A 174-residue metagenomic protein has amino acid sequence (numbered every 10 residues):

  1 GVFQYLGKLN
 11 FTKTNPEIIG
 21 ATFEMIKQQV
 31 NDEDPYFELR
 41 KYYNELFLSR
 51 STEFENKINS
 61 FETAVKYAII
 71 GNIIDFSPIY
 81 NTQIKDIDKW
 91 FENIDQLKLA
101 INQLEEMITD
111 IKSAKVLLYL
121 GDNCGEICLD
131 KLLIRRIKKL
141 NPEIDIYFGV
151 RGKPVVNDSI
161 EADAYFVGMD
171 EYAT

Functional and structural regions predicted by a protein language model:
G1-V116: Electropositive, gly/pro-rich neighborhoods at or near active sites that engage anionic ligands
E33-N44, D122, D130, R151-D158: Residue-level signal for functionally critical sites in structured catalytic/ligand-binding pockets
N102, C128-L129: Residues that form or flank phosphate/diphosphate-binding pockets in enzymes that use nucleotide phosphates
K112, C124-G125, I134-R136: Conserved mixed alpha/beta catalytic, RNA-binding, or beta-rich assembly cores of soluble enzyme, regulatory
S113-L118, P142-I146: Short, surface-exposed connector motifs at secondary-structure boundaries
V116-C128: Short, glycine-rich nucleotide/cofactor-binding loops
L129-T174: Redox- and metal-dependent alpha/beta enzyme cores, enriched for Fe-S-associated oxidoreductases and cofactor-handling
